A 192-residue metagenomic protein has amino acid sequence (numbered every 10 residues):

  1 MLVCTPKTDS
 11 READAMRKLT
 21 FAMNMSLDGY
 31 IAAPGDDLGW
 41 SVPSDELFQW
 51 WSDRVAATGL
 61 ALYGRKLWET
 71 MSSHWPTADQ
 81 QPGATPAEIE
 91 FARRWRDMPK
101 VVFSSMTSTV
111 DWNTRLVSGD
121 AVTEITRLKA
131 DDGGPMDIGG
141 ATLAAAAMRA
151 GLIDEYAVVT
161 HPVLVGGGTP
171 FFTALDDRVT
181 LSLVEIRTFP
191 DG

Functional and structural regions predicted by a protein language model:
L2-G192: Enzymes that bind and transform nitrogen-containing heteroaromatic metabolites
